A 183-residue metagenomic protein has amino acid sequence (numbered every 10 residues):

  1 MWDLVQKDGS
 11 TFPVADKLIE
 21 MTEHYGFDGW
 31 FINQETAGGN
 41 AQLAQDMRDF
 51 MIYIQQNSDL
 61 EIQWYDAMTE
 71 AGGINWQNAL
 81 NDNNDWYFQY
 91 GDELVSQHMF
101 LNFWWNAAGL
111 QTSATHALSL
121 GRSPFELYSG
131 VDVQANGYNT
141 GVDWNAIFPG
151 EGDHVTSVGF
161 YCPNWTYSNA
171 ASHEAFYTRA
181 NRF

Functional and structural regions predicted by a protein language model:
M1-T112: Chitinase-like catalytic core of GlcNAc-active glycosidases
E61-W64, L94-F183: Substrate-binding and catalytic surfaces of secreted/luminal carbohydrate-active proteins
